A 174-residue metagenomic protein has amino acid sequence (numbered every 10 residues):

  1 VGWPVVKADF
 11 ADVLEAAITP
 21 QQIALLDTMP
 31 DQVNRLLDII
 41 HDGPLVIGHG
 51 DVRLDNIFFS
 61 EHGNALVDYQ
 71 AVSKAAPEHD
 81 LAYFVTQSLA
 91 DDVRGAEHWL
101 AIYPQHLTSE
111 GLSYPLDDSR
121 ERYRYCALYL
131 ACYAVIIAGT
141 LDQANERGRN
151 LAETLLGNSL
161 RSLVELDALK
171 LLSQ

Functional and structural regions predicted by a protein language model:
V1-H49: ATP-dependent phospho-/nucleotidyl transfer catalytic cores
G2-W3, F10, G63, Q87 (+2 more regions): Alpha-helical, largely C-terminal catalytic domains that coordinate divalent metal ions via clustered Asp/Glu/His
P30, E97-P104, E153-L156, L160: Hydrophobic core segments within long, regular secondary-structure runs in both alpha- and beta-rich folds
V33-H79: Active-site acidic catalytic loop and adjacent metal/ATP-binding pocket of ATP-dependent phosphoryl transfer enzymes
P44, Y69, Q87-D91, G95 (+1 more regions): Conserved aromatic-histidine-acidic binding/catalytic patches
P77-G111, A127-G148: Active-site activation/catalytic loop segments of kinase-like enzymes and analogous catalytic loops in related
L112-A127: All-alpha amphipathic helical-bundle segments outside canonical DNA-binding/catalytic cores that form hydrophobic
L130-Q174: ATP/Mg2+ or Mg2+-diphosphate-binding catalytic cores that bind nucleotide phosphates or diphosphates via glycine-rich
